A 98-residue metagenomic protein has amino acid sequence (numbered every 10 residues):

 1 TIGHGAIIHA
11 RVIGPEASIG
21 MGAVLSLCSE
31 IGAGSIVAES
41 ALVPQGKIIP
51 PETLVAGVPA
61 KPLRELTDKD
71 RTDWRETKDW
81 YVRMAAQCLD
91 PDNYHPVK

Functional and structural regions predicted by a protein language model:
T1-I2, A6-I7, V24, E52-K98: C-terminal segments of enzyme domains that contribute to small-molecule binding surfaces
T1-V55, P59-P62: Structural signal for interior beta-strand "rungs" in well-ordered beta-sheet cores of soluble enzyme domains
